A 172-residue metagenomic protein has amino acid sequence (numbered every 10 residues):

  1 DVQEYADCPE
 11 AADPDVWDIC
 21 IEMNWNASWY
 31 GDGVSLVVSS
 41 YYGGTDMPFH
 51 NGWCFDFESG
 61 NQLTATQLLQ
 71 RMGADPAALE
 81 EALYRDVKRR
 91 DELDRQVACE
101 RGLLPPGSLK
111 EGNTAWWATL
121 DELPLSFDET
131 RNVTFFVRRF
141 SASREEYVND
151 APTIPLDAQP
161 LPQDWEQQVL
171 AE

Functional and structural regions predicted by a protein language model:
D1-E172: Compositionally biased intrinsically disordered regions enriched in Thr/Gly
